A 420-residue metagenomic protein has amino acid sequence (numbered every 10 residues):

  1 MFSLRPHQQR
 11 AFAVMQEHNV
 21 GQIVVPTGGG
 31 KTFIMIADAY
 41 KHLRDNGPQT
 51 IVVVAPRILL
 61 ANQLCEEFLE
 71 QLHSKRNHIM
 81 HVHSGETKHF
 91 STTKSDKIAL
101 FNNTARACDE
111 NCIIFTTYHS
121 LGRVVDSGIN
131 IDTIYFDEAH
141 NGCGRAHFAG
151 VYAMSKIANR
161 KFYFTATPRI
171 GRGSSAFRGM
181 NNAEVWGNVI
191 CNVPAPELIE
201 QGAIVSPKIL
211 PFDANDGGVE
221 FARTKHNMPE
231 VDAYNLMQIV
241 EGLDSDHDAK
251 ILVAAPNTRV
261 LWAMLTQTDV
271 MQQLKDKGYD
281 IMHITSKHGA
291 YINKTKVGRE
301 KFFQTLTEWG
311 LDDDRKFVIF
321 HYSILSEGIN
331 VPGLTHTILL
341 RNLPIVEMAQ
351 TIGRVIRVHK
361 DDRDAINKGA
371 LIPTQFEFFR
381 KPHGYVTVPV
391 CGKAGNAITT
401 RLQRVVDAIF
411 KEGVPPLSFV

Functional and structural regions predicted by a protein language model:
M1-N19: N-terminal pre-P-loop "Q-motif" helix
H18-D38: Walker A/P-loop
T50-N62, I239-M271: Conserved strand-helix element at the start of the C-terminal RecA-like helicase core
L59-S95: Conserved helix-turn-beta segment of the N-terminal RecA-like "Helicase ATP-binding" lobe in SF1/SF2 helicases
F101-V151, H321-S323: Conserved RecA-like ASCE ATPase "motif II neighborhood" in helicase/translocase motors
N141, H288-P416: Conserved RecA-like P-loop NTPase helicase motor core
N141-I204: Post-DEXD/H (motif II) to motif III coupling segment of the RecA-like Helicase ATP-binding lobe
G187-R259: Conserved interdomain linker/interface between the two RecA-like ATPase lobes of SF2 helicase motors
